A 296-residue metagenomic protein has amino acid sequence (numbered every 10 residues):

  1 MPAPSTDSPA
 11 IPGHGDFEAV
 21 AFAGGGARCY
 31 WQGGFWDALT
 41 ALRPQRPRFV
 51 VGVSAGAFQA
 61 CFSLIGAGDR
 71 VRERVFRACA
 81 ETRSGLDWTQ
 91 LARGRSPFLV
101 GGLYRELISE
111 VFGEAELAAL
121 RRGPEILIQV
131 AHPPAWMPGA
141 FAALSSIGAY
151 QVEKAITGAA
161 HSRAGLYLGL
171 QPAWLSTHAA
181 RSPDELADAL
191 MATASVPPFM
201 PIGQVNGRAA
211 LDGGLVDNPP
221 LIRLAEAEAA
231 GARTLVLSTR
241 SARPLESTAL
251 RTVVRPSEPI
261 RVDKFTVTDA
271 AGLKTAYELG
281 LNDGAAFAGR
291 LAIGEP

Functional and structural regions predicted by a protein language model:
M1-V50, C61-P296: Patatin-like phospholipase
G52, G56: Gly/Ala-rich beta-loop-alpha elbow adjacent to hydrolase catalytic centers
